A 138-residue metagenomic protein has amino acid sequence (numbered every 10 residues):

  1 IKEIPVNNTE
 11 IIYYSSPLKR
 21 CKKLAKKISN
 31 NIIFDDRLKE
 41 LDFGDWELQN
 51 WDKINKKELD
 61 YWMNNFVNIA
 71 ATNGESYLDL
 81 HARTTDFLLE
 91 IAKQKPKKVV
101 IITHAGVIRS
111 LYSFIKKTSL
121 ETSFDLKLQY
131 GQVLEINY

Functional and structural regions predicted by a protein language model:
I1-N30: Active-site-proximal alpha-helix that buttresses catalytic centers in soluble enzyme cores
K2-P5, T85-K93: Generic structural signal for well-ordered alpha-helical scaffold segments
I11, K95-G106: Generic beta-sheet signal
S15-S16, A82, I102-T103: Short beta-strand scaffold positions
K27, N31, E90, F114-T118: Active-site catalytic microenvironments for nucleophilic, acid-base chemistry
I28-R83: Phosphate-handling substructures
A105-R109, Q132: GST superfamily/GST-like fold recognition
K116-Y138: Domain-level recognition of soluble alpha/beta enzyme cores, biased toward histidine phosphatases/phosphomutases
